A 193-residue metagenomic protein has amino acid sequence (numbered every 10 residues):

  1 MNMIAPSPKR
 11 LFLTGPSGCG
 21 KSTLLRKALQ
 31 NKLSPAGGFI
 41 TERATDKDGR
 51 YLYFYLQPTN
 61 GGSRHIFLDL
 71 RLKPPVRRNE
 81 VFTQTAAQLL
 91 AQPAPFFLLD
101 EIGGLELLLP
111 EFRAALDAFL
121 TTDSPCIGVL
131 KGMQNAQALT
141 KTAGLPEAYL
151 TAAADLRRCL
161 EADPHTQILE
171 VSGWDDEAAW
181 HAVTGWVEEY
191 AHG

Functional and structural regions predicted by a protein language model:
N2-P8: Phosphate-binding P-loop
L13: Hydrophobic anchor at the beta1->P-loop junction of P-loop NTPases
P16: P-loop (Walker A) phosphate-binding loop of NTP-binding proteins
K21: Conserved lysine of the Walker
R26-K73: N-terminal phosphate/diphosphate-binding loop that engages ATP/GTP or pyrophosphate donors across diverse enzyme folds
N31-P35, Q92-P95, T121-T122: Short glycine/proline-enriched coil/turn segments at helix->beta-strand junctions
R71-D117: Phosphate-binding/switch loop-helix module in NTP-utilizing enzymes
G103-G193: Replace "adjacent to P-loop NTPase cores in ATP/GTP-dependent enzymes" with "adjacent to NTP-binding cores
